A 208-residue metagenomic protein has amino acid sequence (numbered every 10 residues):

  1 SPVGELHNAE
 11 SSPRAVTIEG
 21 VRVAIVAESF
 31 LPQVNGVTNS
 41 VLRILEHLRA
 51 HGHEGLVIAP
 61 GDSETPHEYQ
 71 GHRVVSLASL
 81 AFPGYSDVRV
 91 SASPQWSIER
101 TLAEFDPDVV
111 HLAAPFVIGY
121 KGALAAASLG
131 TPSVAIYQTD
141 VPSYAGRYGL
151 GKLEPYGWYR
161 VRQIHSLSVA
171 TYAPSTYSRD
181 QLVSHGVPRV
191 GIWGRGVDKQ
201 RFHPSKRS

Functional and structural regions predicted by a protein language model:
S1-S79: N-terminal subdomain of nucleotide-sugar transferases
G61, Y177, R195-G196: Carbohydrate-associated surface elements
P83-A114, I118-L124, S128, P155-Y159: An amphipathic, basic-hydrophobic alpha-helix
A114, S175-T176: Helix N-cap/beta->alpha junction signal
L129-P132, V187-P188: A short helix->loop->beta-strand "cap" motif at the edges of active sites that frequently abuts
P132-V134, V141-Q163, Y172-A173, K199 (+1 more regions): Nucleotide-sugar donor phosphate/pyrophosphate-binding loop at the beta->alpha transition of glycosyltransferases
H165-S175, G191-I192: A short beta-strand/loop micro-motif in the catalytic core of glycosyltransferases that engages the nucleotide-sugar
